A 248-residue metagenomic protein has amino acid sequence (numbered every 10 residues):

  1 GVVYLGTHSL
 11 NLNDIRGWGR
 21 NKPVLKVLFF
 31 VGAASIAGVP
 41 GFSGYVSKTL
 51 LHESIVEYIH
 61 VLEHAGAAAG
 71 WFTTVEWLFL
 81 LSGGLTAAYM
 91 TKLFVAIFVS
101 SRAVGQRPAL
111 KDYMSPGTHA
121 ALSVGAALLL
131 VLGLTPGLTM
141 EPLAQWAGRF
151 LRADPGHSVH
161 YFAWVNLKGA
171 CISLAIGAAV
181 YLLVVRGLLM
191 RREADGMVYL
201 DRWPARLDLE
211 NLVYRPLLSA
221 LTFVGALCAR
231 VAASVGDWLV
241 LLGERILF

Functional and structural regions predicted by a protein language model:
G1, K48-T49, A87-T91, V95 (+1 more regions): Alpha-helical transmembrane segments of polytopic integral membrane proteins, especially the permease/helical cores
V2, G6, L93-I97, L138 (+1 more regions): Membrane-spanning helices that line or support transport/gating and their immediate boundary helices in channels
V3-Y45, T49-I59, A69-G83, G105-V131: Interfacial and helix-entry/exit segments of alpha-helical transmembrane bundles in multi-pass inner-membrane proteins
S47-H52, H60, H160-S173: Long, highly hydrophobic alpha-helical transmembrane signal-anchor segments
F72-Y113, S173-G196: Predominantly late transmembrane helices and immediately cytosolic-facing juxtamembrane segments
T139-C171, V185-F248: Aromatic-capped, Gly/Pro-kinked transmembrane alpha-helices
